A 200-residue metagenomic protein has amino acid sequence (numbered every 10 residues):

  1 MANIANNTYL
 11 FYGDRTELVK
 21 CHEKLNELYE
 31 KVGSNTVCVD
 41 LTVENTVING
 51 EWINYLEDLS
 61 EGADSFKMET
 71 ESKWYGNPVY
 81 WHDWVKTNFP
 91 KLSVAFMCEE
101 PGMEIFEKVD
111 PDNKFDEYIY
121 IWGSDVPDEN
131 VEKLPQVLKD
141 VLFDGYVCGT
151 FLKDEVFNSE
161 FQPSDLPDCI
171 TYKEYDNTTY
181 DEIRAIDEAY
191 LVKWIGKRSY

Functional and structural regions predicted by a protein language model:
M1-K31, K193-Y200: Short, extreme N-terminal segment that most often corresponds to the first beta-strand
K31, N35-V37: Pyridoxal 5′-phosphate
T42-Y200: Charged interaction segments
